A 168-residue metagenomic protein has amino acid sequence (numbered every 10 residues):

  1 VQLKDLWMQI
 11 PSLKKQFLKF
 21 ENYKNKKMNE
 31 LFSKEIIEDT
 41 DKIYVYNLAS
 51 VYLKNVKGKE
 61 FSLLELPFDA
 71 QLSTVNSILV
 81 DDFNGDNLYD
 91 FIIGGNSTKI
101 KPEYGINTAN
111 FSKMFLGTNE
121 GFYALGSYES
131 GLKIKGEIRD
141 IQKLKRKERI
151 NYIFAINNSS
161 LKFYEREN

Functional and structural regions predicted by a protein language model:
V1-N168: Beta-propeller-forming repeat regions
